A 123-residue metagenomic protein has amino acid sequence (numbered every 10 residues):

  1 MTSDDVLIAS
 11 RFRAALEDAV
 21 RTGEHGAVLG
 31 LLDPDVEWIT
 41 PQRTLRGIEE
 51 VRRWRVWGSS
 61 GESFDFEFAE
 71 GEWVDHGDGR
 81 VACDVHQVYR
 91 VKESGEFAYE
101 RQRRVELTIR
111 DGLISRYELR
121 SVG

Functional and structural regions predicted by a protein language model:
S3-G23, L31: Short, aromatic-enriched amphipathic alpha-helices that serve as compact interaction elements
S10, H25-L29, P34-G79: A solvent-exposed, acidic/Ser-Thr-rich amphipathic alpha-helical stretch
L32, Q87-Y89, V105, R120-S121: Short beta-strand segments enriched in hydrophobic/aromatic residues within well-folded beta-rich domains
D33, K92, I109-D111: Short, acidic, Ser/Thr-enriched surface-loop or helix-capping motifs
I39, D84, Y117-E118: Beta-strand residues in well-ordered beta-sheet regions across diverse protein folds
G61-F64, Y89-Y99: Short, cysteine-centered beta-strand-loop-beta hairpins and adjacent loop/turn segments enriched in charged/polar
G77-Y89: A short hydrophobic beta-strand element
R80, E100-G123: Short beta-strand edge/turn micro-motifs at domain boundaries
